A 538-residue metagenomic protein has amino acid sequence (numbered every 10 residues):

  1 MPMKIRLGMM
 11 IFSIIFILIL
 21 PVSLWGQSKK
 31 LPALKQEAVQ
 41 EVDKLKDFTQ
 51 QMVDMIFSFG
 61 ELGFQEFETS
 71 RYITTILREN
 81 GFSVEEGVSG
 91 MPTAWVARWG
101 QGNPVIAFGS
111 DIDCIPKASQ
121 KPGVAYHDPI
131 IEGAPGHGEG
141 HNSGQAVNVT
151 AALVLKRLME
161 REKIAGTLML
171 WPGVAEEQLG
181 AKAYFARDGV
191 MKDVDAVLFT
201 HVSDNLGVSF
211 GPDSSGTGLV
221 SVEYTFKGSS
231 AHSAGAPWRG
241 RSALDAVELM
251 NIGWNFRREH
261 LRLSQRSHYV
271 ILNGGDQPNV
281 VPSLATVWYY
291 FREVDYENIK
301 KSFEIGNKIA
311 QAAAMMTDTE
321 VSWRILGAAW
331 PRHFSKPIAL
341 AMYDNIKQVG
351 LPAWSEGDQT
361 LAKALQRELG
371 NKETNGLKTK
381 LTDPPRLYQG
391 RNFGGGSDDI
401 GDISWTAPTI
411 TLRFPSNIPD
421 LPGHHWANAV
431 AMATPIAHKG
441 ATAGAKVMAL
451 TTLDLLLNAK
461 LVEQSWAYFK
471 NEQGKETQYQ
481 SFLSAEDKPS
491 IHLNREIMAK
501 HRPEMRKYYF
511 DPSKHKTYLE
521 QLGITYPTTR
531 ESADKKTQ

Functional and structural regions predicted by a protein language model:
M1-F12: Bacterial N-terminal signal peptides that target proteins for export
M10-S23: Bacterial N-terminal signal peptides
S28-H137, A146-T167: Acidic/His- and Gly-rich active-site-bordering loop/insert found across diverse amide/peptide-bond hydrolases
D43-D47, G63-R71, N142, A146 (+3 more regions): Soluble non-cytosolic domains of exported or imported proteins
I56, A97, F108, H141 (+7 more regions): Divalent metal-coordination and catalytic microenvironments
A118-H127, D213-G218, L421-H424: Short, flexible, mixed-charge acidic loops at enzyme active sites
H127-G136, N142-S143, E160-P282, R292 (+1 more regions): Histidine/acidic-residue-rich, glycine-tolerant segments that coordinate divalent metal ions
D245-Q538: Metal-dependent amide/peptide-bond hydrolase catalytic core, centered on the "pita-bread" metallohydrolase fold
